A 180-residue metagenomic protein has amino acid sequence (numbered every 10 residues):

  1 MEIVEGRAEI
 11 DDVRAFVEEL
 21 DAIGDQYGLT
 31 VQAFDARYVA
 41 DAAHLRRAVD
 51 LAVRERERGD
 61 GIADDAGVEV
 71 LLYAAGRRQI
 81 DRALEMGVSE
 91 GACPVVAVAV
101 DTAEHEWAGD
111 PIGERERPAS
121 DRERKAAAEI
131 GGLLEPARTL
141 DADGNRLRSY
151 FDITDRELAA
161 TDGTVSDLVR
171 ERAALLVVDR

Functional and structural regions predicted by a protein language model:
E2-G67: N-terminal interaction modules that seed assembly of large macromolecular complexes
F16, A63-D64, G76-Q79, R122 (+2 more regions): Alpha-helical structural motif
E18, A22, R47-L51, R82-E85 (+3 more regions): Charged/polar, solvent-exposed surface patches and flexible loops
L45-V100, W107-A108: Ordered, amphipathic secondary-structure segments that act as subunit-interaction surfaces in large macromolecular
V88-R180: Glycine-rich, aromatic-bearing surface loops/beta-hairpins
